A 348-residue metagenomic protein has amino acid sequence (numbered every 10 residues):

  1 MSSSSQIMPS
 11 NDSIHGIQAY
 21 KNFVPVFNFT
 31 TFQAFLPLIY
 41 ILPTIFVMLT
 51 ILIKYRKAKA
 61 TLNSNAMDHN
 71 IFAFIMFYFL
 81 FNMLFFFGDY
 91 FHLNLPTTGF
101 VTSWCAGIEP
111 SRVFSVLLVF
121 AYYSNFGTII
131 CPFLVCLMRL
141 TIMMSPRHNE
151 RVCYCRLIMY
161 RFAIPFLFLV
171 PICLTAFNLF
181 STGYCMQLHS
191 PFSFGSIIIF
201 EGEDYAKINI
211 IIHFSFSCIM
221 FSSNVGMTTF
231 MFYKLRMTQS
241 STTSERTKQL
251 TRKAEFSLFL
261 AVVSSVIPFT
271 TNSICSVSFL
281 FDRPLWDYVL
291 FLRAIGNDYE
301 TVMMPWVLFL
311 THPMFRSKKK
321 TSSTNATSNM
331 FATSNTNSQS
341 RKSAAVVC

Functional and structural regions predicted by a protein language model:
M1-C348: Seven-transmembrane-like multi-pass membrane architecture, highlighting hydrophobic TM helices and the outer-facing
